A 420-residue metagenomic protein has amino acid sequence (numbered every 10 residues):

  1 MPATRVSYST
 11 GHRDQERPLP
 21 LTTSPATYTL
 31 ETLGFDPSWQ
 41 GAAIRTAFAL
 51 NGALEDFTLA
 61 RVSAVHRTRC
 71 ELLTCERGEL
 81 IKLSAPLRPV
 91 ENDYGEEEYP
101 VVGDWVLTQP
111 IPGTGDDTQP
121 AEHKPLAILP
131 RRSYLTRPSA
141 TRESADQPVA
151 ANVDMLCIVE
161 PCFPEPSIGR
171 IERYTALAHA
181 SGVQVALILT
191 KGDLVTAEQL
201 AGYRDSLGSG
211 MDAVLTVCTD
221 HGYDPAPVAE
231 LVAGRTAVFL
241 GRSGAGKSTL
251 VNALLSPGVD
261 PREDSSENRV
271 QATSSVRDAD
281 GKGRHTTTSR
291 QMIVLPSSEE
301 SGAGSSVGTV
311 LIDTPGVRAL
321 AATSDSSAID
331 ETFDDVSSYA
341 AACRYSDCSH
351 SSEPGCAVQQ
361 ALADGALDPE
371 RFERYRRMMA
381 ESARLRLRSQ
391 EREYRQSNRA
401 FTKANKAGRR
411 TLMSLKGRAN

Functional and structural regions predicted by a protein language model:
P2-Y28, A53-D56, K82, Y94-W105 (+7 more regions): Helix-rich effector regions associated with P-loop NTPase G domains
D56-T68: Structural detector for short beta-strands of small beta-barrel domains
C70-C75, T108: SH3/SH3-like beta-barrel fold
E71-L73, V101, T118-K124, S144 (+2 more regions): Switch/coupling subdomain of P-loop NTPase systems
G78-R88: A short macromolecule-binding patch
N152-E160, A180-G192, M211-V217: Conserved beta-strand/loop subsegment of P-loop NTPase cores
Q184, D193-A245: Canonical P-loop GTPase G-domain recognition
S243, S248, A253: Walker A/P-loop
